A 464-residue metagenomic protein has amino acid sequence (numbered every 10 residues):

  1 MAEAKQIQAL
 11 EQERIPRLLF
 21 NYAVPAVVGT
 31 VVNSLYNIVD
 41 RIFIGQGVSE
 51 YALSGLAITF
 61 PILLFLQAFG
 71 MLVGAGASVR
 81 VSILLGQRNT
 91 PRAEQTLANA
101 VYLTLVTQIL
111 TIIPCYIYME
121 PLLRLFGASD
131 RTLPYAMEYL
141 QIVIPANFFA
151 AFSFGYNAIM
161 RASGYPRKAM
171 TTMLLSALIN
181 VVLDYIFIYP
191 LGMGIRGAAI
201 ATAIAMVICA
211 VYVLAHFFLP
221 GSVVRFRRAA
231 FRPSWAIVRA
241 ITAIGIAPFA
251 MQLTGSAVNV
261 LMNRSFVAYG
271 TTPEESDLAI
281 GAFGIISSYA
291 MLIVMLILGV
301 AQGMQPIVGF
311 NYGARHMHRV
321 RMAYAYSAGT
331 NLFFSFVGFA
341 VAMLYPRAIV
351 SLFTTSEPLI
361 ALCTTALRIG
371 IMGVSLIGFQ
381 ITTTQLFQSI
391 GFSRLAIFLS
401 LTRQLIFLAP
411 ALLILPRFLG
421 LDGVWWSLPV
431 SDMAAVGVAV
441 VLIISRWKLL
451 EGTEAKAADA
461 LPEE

Functional and structural regions predicted by a protein language model:
M1-A23, V81-F148, I179, P190-I246 (+2 more regions): Short alpha-helical transmembrane segments in multi-pass integral membrane proteins
P16-L35, V39, I62-F69, V106 (+6 more regions): Residue-level signal for short hydrophobic patches within transmembrane helices of multi-pass membrane transporters
N21-D40, I142, S176, A205-C209 (+1 more regions): Transmembrane helical elements of multi-pass membrane transporters/channels
A26, T30, I42, V79 (+15 more regions): Transmembrane alpha-helix boundary and packing residues in multipass membrane permease domains and related
V31-L35, A75-A77, Q108-Y116, A151-G155 (+9 more regions): Hydrophobic positions within alpha-helical transmembrane segments of bacterial inner-membrane proteins
L35-L53, L123-D130, I186-M193, L253-I286 (+4 more regions): Helix-terminus/linker motif at the lipid-water interface of multi-pass membrane proteins
L53-I113, A150-A169, N263, A282-A340 (+2 more regions): Small-residue-rich hydrophobic transmembrane alpha-helices
G74, V143-R161, A169-A177, A198-V213 (+4 more regions): Short runs within selected transmembrane alpha-helices of multi-pass transporters and secretion channels
